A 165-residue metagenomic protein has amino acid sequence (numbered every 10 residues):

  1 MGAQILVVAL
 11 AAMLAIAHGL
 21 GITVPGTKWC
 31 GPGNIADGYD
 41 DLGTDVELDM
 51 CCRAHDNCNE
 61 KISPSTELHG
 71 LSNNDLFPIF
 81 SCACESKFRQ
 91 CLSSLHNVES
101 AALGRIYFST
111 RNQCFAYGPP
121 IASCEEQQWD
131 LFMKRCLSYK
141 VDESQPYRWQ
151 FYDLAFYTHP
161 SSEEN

Functional and structural regions predicted by a protein language model:
G2-N165: Extended terminal accessory/targeting regions
